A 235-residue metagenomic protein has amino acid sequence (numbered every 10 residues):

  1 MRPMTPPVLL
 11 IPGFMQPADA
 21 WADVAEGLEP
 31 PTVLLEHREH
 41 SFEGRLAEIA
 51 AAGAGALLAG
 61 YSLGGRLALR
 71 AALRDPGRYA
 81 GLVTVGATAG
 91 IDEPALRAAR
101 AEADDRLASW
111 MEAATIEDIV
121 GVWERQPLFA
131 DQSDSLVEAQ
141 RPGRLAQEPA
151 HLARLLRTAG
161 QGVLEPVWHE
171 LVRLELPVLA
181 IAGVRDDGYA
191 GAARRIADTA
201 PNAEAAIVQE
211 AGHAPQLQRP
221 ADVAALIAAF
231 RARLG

Functional and structural regions predicted by a protein language model:
P3-S41: Conserved HGGG/HGGXW glycine-rich cap/lid loop of the alpha/beta-hydrolase fold
L9-G13, Y61, A182: The conserved beta1-alpha1 loop
E43-A56: Conserved acidic catalytic loop of the alpha/beta-hydrolase fold
L58-G60, V85: Short beta-strand immediately N-terminal to the catalytic nucleophile in serine-hydrolase-like folds
G60-G64, A68: Gly/Ala-rich beta-loop-alpha elbow adjacent to hydrolase catalytic centers
L73, Y79-M111: Flexible "cap/lid" loop of the alpha/beta hydrolase fold
L145-D198: Conserved serine/cysteine hydrolase catalytic core
A211-P220: Catalytic histidine-centered segment of alpha/beta-hydrolase-like enzymes
